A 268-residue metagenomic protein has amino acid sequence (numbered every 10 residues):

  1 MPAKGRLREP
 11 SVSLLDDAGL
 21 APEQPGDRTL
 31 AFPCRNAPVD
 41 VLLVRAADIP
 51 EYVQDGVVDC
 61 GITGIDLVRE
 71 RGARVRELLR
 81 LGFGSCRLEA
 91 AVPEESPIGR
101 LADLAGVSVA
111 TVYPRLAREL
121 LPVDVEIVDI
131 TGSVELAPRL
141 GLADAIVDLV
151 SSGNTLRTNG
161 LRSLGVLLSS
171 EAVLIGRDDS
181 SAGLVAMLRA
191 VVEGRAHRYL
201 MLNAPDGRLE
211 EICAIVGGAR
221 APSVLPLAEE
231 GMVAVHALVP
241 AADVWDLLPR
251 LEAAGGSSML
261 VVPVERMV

Functional and structural regions predicted by a protein language model:
M1-V39, L43, I62-R87, E95-V268: Small-molecule-sensing regulatory modules
N36-V57: Short, structured active-site "lid" loops
